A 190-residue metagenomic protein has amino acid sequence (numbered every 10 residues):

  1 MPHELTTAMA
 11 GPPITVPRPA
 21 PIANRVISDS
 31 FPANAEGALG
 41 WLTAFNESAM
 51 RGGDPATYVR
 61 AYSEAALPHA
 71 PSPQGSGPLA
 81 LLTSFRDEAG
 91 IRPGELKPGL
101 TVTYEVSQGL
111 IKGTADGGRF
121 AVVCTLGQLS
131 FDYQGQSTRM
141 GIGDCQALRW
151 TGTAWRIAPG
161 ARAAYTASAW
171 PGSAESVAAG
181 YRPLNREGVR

Functional and structural regions predicted by a protein language model:
M1-P13: Amphipathic, hydrophobic N-terminal targeting peptides for secretion and organelle import
L5, R18, I22, E95-V102 (+2 more regions): Residue-level signal for the start and early helices of compact helical domains
A10-A89: Core segments of small alpha/beta cavity-forming domains
I22-N24, R119, R156, Y165: Residues in flexible loops and secondary-structure boundaries
A23, G77, A147-L148, S173-A178: Alpha-helical protein-protein interaction elements
P55-C145, R149-G152: Structured, amphipathic secondary-structure segments that form assembly/contact surfaces in multi-subunit
Y133-I142, T151-G152, R156-R190: Low-complexity, intrinsically disordered terminal/linker segments enriched in charged and Gly/Pro repeats
